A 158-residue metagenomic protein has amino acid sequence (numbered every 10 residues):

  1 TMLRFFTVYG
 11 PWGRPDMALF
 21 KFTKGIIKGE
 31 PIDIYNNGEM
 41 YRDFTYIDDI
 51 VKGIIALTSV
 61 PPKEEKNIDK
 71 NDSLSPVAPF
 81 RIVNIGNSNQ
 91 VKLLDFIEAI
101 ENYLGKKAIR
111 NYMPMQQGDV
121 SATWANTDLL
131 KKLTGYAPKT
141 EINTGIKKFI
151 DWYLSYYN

Functional and structural regions predicted by a protein language model:
T1-P11, D33, V77-A78: Conserved beta-loop-beta element that borders a ligand/cofactor-binding pocket
P11-W12, L133: Residues that scaffold the ATP/ADP-binding catalytic core of kinase and kinase-like folds
K24-N158: C-terminal substrate-binding subdomain of Rossmann-fold SDR/epimerase-dehydratase oxidoreductases
